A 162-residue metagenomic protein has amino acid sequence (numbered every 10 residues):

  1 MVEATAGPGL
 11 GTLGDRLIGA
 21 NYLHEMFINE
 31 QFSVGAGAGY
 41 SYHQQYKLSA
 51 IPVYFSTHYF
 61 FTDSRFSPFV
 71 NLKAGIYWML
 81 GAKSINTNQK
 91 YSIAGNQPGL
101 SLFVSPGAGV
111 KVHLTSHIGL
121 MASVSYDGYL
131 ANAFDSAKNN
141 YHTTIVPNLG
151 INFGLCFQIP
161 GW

Functional and structural regions predicted by a protein language model:
M1-G7, G37-G39, N71-G75, S123-S125: Transmembrane beta-strands of outer-membrane beta-barrel proteins
E3-G7, A38, N88-A94, D135-K138: Extracytoplasmic loops and strand-loop junctions of Gram-negative outer membrane beta-barrel proteins
A4-N21, G37-S41, N140-Y141: Surface-exposed strand-loop-strand hairpins of Gram-negative outer-membrane beta-barrel proteins
I18-Q97, S101-V104, V112-S116, N152-W162: Gram-negative (and chloroplast) outer-membrane scaffold detector with strong preference for beta-barrel transmembrane
V104, H113-W162: Predominantly the C-terminal beta-signal and adjacent terminal strand-loop region of outer-membrane beta-barrel
